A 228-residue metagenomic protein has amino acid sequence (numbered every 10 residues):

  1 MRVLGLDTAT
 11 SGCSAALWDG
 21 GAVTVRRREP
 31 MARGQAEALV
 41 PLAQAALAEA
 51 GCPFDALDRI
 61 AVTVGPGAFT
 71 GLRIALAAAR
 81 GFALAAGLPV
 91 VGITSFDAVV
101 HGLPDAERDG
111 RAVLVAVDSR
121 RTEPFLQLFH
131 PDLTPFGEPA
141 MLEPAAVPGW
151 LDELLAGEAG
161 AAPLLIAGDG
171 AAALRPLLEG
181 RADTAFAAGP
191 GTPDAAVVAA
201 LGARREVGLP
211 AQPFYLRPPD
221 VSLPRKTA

Functional and structural regions predicted by a protein language model:
M1-F69: N-terminal beta-alpha supersecondary unit
A22, G34, P89-T192, G208-L209 (+1 more regions): Surface "functional belts" at beta-alpha junctions
E37, P41, A45-A48, A98-H101 (+3 more regions): Short, contiguous clusters of charged residues that form electrostatic/catalytic patches at enzyme active sites, used
A46-A50, A85, R181, G202-E206 (+1 more regions): Change "in soluble alpha/beta enzymes" to "in soluble alpha/beta proteins
A48-A56, A83-I93, R108-R111: Phosphate-handling active-site elements
A61-S95: DPxDG-like acidic metal-binding loop motif
G67, F82, I166, A199 (+1 more regions): A residue-level signal for conserved active-site and pocket-lining positions in enzyme catalytic cores
G189-R204: Short, flexible loop segments at boundaries between secondary-structure elements
